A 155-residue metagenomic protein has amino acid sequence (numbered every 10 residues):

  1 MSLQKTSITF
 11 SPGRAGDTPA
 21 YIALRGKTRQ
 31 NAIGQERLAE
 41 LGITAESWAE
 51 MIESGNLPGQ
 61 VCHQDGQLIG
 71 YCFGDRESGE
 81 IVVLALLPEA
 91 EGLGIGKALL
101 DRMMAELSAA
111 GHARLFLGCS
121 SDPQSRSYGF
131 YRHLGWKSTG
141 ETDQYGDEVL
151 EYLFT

Functional and structural regions predicted by a protein language model:
M1-G16, T155: Conserved N-terminal entry element of GNAT/NAT acetyltransferase domains
P12-T18, I22-V83, L87-E89, L100-R102 (+1 more regions): Acetyl-CoA-dependent GNAT
L57, Y145-E151: Short hydrophobic/aromatic beta-strand or adjacent loop that forms the aromatic wall/cage of a ligand/substrate-binding
H63-D65, Y152-T155: Active-site beta-strand termini and strand-to-loop segments that position acidic
L87-L93, S121-P123: Active-site acidic-Proline motif in GNAT/NAT acetyltransferases
K97, D122-G140: Conserved active-site alpha-helix within GNAT-family acetyltransferase domains
L107-S120: Conserved GNAT acetyl-CoA-binding A-motif
L117-S127, Q144-D147: Conserved beta-strand-loop-alpha-helix junction that forms the acyl-donor binding cleft
